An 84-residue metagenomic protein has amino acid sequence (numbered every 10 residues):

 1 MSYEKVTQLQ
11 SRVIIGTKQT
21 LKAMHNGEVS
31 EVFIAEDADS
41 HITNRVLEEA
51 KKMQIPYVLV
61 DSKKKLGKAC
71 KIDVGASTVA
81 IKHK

Functional and structural regions predicted by a protein language model:
M1-V29, D39-H41: Ribosome large-subunit tunnel/peptidyl-transferase-proximal elements
I15, I34, L66: Short glycine-rich loop/turn motifs that provide flexible caps or phosphate-binding loops at active sites
K22, N44, K68: Alpha-helical elements of the RecA-like P-loop NTPase motor core of helicases
H25-E28, K51, K71: Signal for well-folded cores of large energy- and translation-related assemblies
E28-E31, A76-S77: Short, surface-exposed beta-edge/turn micro-motifs
E31, A38-D61, K65: Amphipathic, hydrophobic secondary-structure cores in small proteins
D37-A38, K84: Short glycine-rich anion-binding loops that position phosphate/pyrophosphate groups of nucleotides and phosphorylated
I55-K84: Short basic, glycine-rich beta-strand/loop surfaces that mediate nucleic-acid
